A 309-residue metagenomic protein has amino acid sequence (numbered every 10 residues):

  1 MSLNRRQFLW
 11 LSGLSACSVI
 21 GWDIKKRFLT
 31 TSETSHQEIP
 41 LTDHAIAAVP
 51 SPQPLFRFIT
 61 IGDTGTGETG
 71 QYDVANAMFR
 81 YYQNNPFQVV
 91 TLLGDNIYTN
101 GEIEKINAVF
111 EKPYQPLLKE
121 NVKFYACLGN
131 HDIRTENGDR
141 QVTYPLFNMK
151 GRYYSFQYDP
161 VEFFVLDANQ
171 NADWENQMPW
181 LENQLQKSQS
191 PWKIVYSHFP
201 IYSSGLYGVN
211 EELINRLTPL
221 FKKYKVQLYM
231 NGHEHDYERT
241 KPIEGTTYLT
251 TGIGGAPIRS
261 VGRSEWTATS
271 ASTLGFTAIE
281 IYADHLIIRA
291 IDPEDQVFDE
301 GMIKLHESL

Functional and structural regions predicted by a protein language model:
M1-A16: N-terminal secretory signal peptides and thylakoid transit peptides that target proteins across membranes
S18-K25: Hydrophobic alpha-helical membrane-insertion segments, chiefly the h-region of N-terminal signal peptides
R27-K105, S203-S204: N-terminal active-site segment of His-dependent metallophosphoesterases
I39-D43, P50-P52, F79, P86 (+4 more regions): Extended active-site neighborhood of metal-dependent phosphoesterases/phosphodiesterases
F58-T60, V90-L92, A126, V195 (+1 more regions): Residue-level marker for buried hydrophobic side chains located in beta-strands that build the well-ordered beta-sheet
D63, G94-D95, G129-N130, H198 (+1 more regions): Active-site glycine-centered loops adjacent to acidic/histidine catalytic or metal-binding residues that shape
D295-V297: Residue-level signal for glycine
